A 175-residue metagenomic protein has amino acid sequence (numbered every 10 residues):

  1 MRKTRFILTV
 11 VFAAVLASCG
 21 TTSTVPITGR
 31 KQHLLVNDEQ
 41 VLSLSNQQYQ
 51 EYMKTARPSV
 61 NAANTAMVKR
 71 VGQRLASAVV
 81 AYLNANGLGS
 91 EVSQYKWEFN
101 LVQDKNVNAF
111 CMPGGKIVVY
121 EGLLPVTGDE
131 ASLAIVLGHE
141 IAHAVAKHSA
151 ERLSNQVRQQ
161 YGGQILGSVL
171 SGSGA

Functional and structural regions predicted by a protein language model:
R2-T9, C19-A175: A Zn2+-metalloprotease active-site environment signal
A14-S18: C-terminal motif of bacterial Sec signal peptides marking the signal peptidase cleavage site
